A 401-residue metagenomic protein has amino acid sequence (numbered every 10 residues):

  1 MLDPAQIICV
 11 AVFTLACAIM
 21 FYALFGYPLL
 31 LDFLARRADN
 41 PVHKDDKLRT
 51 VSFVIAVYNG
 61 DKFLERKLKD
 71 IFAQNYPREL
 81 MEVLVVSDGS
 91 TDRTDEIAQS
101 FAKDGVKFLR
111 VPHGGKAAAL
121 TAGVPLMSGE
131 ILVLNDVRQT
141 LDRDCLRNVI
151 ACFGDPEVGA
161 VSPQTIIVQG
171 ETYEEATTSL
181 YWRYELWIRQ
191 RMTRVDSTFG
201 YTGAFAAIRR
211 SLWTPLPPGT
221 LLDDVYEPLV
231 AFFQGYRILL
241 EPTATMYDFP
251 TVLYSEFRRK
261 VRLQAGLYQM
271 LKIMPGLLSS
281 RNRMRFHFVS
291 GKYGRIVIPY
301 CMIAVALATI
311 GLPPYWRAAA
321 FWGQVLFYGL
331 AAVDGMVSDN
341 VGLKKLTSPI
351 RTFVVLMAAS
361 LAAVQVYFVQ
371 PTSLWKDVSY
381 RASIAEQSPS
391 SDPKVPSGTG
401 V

Functional and structural regions predicted by a protein language model:
L24-F25, L30-T50, F249, S255 (+2 more regions): Juxtamembrane C-terminal module of membrane proteins
R49-S52, E82, Y226: Cell-envelope/extracellular polymer assembly enzymes that use nucleotide-activated donors
F63-R66, L80, T91-S100, D144: Acidic helix N-cap motif at the loop->helix transition within catalytic regions of sugar-transfer enzymes
K69-L80: Short, acidic, metal-binding catalytic loop of nucleotide-sugar glycosyltransferases
P77, S87-D95, P112-G114, Q139: A conserved acidic beta->alpha catalytic loop
P112-A119, R143-T220, T352: Long helical/loop segments within the catalytic core of UDP-sugar-dependent glycosyltransferases, especially the large
L132: Short aromatic/hydrophobic "clamp" motif used to bind/position activated sugar donors
F153-Y184, P218-D223, E227-V289, T352-A358 (+1 more regions): Catalytic donor/gating beta->alpha subdomain of glycosyltransferases that bind UDP-sugars
